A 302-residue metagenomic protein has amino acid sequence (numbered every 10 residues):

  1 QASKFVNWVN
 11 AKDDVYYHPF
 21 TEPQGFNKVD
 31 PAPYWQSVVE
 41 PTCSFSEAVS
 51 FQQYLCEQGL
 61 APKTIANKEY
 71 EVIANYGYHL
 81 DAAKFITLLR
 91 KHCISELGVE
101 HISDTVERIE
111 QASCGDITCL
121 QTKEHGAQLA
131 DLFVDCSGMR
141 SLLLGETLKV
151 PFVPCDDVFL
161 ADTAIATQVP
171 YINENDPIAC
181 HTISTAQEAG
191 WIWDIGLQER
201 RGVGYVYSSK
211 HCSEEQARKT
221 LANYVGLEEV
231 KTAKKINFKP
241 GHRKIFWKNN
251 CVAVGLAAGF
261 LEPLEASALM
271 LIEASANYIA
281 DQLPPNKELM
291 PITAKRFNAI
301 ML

Functional and structural regions predicted by a protein language model:
Q1-Q58: Dinucleotide-binding Rossmann-like beta1-alpha1 core, especially the glycine-rich loop that anchors the ADP
A2-V9, N175, Y224, Q282: Extended charged low-complexity segments that act as oligomerization/scaffolding linkers
A2-W8, V106-E107, K235-K239: Short, glycine/charge-rich beta-strand/loop segments that flank catalytic centers and engage negatively charged groups
N67-A222, A276: Predominantly flavin-linked oxidoreductase catalytic cores and closely associated redox partners
A186-N237, A257-E273, Q282, M290: Conserved FAD/dinucleotide-binding core of flavoprotein oxidoreductases
R218-L221, R243-K248: Single, function-defining residue in the core of a domain
C251-A253: Residue-level marker for buried hydrophobic side chains located in beta-strands that build the well-ordered beta-sheet
Y278-L302: Active-site-proximal substrate-binding core of FAD-dependent oxidoreductases
